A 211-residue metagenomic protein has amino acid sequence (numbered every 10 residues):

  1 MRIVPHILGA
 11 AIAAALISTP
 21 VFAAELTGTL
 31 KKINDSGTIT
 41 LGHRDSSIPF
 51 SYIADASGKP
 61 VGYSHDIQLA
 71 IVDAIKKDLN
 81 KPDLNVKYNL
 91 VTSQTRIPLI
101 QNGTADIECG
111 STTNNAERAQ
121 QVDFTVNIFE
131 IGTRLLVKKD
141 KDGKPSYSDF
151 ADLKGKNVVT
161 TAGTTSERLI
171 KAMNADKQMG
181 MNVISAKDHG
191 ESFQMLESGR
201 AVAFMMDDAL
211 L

Functional and structural regions predicted by a protein language model:
M1-G9: Bacterial N-terminal signal peptides that target proteins for export
A10-A11, V21: Cleavable N-terminal signal peptides
I17-A23: Sec/Tat signal peptide C-region and signal peptidase I cleavage site
A24-T27, K32-E108: Extracytoplasmic small-molecule ligand-binding "clamshell" domains of the periplasmic binding protein/Venus flytrap
L30-K31, I97, F150, G190-F193: Short hydrophobic/charged patches on amphipathic alpha-helices used for structural packing and interfaces
T40, S46-I48, P60-K77, T113 (+2 more regions): Bilobed "Venus flytrap"/periplasmic-binding protein-like clamshell domains and structurally analogous long
L69, K81-D152: Acidic, polar ligand-binding/catalytic clefts
T95, C109-Q121, R168-D176, G190 (+1 more regions): A ligand-binding cleft/hinge motif common to bilobed small-molecule-binding domains
